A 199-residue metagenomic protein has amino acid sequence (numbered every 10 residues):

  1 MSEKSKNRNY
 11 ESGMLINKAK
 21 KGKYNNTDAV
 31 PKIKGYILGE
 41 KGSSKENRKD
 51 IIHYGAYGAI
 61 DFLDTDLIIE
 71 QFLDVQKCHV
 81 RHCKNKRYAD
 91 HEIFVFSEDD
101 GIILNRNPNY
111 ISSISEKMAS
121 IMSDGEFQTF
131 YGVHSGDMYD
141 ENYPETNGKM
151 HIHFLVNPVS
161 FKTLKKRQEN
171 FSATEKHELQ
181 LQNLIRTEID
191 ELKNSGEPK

Functional and structural regions predicted by a protein language model:
M1-K199: N-terminal nicking endonuclease/strand-transfer module with a His-rich metal-binding environment and a catalytic Tyr
